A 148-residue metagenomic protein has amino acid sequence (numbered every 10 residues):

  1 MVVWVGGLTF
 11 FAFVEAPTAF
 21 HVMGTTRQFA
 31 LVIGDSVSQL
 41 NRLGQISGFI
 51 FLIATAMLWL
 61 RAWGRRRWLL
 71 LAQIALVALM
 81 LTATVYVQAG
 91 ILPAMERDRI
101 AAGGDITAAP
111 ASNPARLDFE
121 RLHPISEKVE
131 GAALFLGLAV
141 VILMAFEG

Functional and structural regions predicted by a protein language model:
M1-G64, W68-L71, E96-E120: Interfacial loop at the N-terminal end of multi-pass membrane proteins
V2-V5, A75-I91: Hydrophobic alpha-helical membrane-insertion segments
G24, A62, Q88, E147-G148: Short helix-capping/hinge motifs at transmembrane helix termini and TM-loop junctions
I50-R61, E130-G148: Transmembrane alpha-helical segments in integral membrane proteins
Q73-A78, E130-L134: Hydrophobic H-region at the start of alpha-helical membrane spans
R121-V129: Individual transmembrane alpha-helix segments
